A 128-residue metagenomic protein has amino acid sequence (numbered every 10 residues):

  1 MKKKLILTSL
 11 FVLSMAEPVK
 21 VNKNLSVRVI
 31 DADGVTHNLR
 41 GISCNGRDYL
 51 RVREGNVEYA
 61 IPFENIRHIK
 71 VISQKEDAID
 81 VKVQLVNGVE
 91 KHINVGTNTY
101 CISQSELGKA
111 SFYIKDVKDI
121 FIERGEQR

Functional and structural regions predicted by a protein language model:
K4-L13: Sec-dependent N-terminal signal peptides
P18-R128: Compositionally biased alpha-helical segments
